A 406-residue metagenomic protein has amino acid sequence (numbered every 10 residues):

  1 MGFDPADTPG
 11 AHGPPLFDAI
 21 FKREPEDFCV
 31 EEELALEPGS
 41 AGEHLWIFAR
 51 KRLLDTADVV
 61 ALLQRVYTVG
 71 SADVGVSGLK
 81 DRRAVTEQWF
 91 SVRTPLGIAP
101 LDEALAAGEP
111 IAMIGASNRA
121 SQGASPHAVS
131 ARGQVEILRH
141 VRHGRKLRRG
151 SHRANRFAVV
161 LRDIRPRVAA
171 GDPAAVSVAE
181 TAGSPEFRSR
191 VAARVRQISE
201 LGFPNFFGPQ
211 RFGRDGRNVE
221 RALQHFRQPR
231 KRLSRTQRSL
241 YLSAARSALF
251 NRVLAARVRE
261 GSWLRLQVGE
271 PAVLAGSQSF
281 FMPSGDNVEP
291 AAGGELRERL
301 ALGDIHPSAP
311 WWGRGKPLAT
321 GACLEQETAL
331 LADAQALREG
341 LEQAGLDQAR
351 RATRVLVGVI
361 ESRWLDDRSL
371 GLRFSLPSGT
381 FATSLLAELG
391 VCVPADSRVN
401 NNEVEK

Functional and structural regions predicted by a protein language model:
M1-K406: Non-catalytic, substrate/partner-engaging modules appended to enzymatic cores
